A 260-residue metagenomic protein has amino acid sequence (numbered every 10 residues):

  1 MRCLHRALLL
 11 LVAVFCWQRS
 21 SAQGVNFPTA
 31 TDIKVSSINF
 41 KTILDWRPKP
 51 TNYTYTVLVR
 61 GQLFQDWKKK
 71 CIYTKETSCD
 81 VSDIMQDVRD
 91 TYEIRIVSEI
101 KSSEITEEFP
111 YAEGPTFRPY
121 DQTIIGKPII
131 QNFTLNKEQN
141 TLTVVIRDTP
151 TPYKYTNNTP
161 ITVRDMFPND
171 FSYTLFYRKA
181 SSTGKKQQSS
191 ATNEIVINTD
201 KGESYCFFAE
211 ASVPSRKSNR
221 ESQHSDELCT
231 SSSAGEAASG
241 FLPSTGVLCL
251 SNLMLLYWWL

Functional and structural regions predicted by a protein language model:
M1-A30: N-terminal Sec-dependent signal peptide, specifically the hydrophobic helical h-region
R2-A7, C79-F109, E194-R220: Beta-strand-rich modules
G24-I33, T123-F133: Proline-enriched interdomain boundary motifs that mark the N-terminal boundary and often initiate the first structured
S36-I38, K69-T77, G184-T192: Short beta-strand segments within Ig-like beta-sandwich modules, predominantly Fibronectin type-III
F40-T51, V81, F133-P168: Conserved aromatic anchor
L44-K49, V57-R60, Y92-K101, V145-T149 (+2 more regions): Structural signature of extracellular immunoglobulin-like
S102-I125, Q188-S189, P214-L242: Extracellular fibronectin type III
I125-T149, N157, A237-L260: Compositionally biased low-complexity segments at domain edges in trafficked proteins and select soluble regulators
